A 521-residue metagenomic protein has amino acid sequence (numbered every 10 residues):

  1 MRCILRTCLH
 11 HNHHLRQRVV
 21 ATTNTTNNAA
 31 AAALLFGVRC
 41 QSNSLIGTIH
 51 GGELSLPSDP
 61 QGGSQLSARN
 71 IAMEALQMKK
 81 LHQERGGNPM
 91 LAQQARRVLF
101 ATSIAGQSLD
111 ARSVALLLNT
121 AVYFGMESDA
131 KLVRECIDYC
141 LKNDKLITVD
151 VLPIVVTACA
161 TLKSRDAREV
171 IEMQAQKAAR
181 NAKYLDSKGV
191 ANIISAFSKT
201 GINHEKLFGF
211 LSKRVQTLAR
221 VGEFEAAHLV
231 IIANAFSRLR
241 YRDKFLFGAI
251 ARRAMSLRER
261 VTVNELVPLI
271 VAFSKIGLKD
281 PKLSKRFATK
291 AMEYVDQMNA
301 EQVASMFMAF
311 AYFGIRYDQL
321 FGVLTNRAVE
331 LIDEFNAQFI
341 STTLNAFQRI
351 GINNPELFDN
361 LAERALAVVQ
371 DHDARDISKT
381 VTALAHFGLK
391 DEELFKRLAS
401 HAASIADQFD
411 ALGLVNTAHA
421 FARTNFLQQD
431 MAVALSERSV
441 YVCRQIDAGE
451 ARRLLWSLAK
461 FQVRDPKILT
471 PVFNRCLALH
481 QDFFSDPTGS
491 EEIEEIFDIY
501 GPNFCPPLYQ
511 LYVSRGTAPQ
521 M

Functional and structural regions predicted by a protein language model:
R2-M521: Eukaryotic RNA-binding helical-repeat scaffolds
